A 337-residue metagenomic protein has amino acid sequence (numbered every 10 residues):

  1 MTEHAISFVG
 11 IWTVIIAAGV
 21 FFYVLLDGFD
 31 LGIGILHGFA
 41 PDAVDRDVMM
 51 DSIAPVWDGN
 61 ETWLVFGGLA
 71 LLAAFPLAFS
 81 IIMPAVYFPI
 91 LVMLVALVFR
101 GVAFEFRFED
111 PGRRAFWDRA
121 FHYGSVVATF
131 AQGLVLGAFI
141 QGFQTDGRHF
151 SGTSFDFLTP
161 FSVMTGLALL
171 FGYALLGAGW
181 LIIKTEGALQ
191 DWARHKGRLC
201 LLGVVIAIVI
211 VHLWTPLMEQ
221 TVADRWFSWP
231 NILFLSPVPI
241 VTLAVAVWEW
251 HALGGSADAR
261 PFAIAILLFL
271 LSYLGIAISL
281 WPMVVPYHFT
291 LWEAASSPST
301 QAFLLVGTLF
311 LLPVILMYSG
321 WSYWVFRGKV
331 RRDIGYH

Functional and structural regions predicted by a protein language model:
M1-G59, V65-G68: N-terminal signal-anchor module of multipass membrane proteins
M1-I16, L72-Y87, I140-P160: Helix-coil boundary and interhelical linker segments in multi-pass alpha-helical membrane proteins
W12-Y23, M83-V95, H122-V127, D156-L170 (+2 more regions): Alpha-helical transmembrane segments
L31-P55, L72-I82, E105-F116, G177-K196 (+4 more regions): Juxtamembrane membrane-water interface segments of multi-pass membrane proteins, especially cytoplasmic-side
V56-V127, D146, R225-L233: Membrane-interface helix-loop-helix modules in multi-pass inner-membrane proteins
F106-A257: Long, contiguous internal "core" modules enriched in hydrophobic/ aromatic residues
F262-L270: Central hydrophobic cores of alpha-helical transmembrane segments in multi-pass integral membrane proteins
V285-L304: Short, membrane-exposed interhelical loops at transmembrane-helix boundaries
